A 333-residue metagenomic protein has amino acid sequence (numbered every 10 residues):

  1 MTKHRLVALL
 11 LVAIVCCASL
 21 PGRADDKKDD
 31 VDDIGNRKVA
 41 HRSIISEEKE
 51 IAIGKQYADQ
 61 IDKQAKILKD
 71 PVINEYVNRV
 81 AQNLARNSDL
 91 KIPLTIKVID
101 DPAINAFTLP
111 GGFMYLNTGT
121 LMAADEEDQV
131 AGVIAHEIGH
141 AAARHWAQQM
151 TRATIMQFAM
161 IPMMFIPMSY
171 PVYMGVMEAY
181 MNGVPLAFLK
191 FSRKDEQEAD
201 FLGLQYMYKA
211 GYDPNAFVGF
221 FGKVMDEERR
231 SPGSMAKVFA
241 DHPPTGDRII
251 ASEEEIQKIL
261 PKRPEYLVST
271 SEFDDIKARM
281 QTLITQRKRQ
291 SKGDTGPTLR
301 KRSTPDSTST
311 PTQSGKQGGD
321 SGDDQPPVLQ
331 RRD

Functional and structural regions predicted by a protein language model:
M1-L10: Bacterial N-terminal signal peptides that target proteins for export
T2, A24-D32, S307-T310, P326 (+1 more regions): Long amphipathic alpha-helical segments used for membrane anchoring, targeting, substrate engagement, or oligomerization
L9-A18: Bacterial N-terminal signal peptides
C17-P21, K91, D324, L329: Intrinsically disordered low-complexity regions specifically enriched for long asparagine
L20-I284, G293: A Zn2+-metalloprotease active-site environment signal
G293-S307, G318-D333: Short acidic, low-complexity intrinsically disordered linear motifs used for protein-protein interactions
Q313-Q317: Extended, charge-rich alpha-helical interface modules
